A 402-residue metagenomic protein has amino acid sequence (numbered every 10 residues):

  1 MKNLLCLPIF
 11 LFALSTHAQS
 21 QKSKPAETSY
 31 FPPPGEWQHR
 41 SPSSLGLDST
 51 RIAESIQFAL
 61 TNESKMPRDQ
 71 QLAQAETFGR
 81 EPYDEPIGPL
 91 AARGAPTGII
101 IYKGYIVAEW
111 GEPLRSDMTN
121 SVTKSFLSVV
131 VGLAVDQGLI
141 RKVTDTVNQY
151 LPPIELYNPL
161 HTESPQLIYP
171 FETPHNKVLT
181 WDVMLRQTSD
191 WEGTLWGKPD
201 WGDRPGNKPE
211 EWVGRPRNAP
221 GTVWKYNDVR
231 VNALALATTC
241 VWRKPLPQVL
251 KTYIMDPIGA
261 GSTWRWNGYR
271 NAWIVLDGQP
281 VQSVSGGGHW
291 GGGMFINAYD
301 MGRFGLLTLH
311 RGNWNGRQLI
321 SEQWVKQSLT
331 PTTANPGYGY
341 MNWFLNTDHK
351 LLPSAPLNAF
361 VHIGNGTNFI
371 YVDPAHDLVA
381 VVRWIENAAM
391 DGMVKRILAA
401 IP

Functional and structural regions predicted by a protein language model:
M1-S23: Bacterial Sec-dependent N-terminal signal peptides
A18-P113, Q137-I140, A400-P402: N-terminal leader/targeting segments and the immediately adjacent pre-domain N-terminus
D48, G104-I106, M118-V143, M184 (+3 more regions): Active-site SXXK
D48, G138-V143, G193-W196, T239-K251 (+1 more regions): Structural helix-adjacent loops and short alpha-helical linkers that scaffold large soluble proteins
N62-K65, Q149-T263, A298-G302, L307: Active-site-adjacent helix/loop patches that line small-molecule binding or acyl-intermediate pockets
L250-K251, M255-L329: Active-site-proximal binding-pocket segments
S262, W273-G288, L329-V379: Active-site Gly/Thr loop motif
M390-P402: Short, gly/Ser/Thr-rich active-site loops of penicillin-recognizing serine hydrolases
